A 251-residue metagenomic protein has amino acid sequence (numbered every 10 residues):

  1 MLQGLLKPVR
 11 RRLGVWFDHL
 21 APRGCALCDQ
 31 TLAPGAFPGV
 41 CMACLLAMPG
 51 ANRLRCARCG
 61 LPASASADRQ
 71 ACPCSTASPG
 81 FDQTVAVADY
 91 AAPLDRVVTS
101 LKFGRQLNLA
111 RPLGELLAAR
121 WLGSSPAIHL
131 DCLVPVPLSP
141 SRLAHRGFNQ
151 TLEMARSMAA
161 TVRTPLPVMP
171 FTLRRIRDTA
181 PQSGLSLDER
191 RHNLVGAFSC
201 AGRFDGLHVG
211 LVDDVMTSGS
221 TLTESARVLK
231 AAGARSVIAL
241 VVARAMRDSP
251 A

Functional and structural regions predicted by a protein language model:
M1-A251: Glycine-rich phosphate/pyrophosphate-handling loop used in enzymes and phosphotransfer proteins
